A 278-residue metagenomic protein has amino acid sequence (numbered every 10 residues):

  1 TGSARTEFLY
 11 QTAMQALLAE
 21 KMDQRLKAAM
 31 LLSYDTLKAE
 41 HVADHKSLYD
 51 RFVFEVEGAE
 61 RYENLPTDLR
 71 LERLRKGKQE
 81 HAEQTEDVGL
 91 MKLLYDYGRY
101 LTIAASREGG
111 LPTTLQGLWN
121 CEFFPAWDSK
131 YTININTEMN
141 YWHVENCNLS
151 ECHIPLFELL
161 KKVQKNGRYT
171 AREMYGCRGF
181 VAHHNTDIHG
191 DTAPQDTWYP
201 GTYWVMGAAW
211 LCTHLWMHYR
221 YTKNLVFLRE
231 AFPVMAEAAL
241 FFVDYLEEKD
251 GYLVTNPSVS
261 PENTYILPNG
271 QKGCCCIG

Functional and structural regions predicted by a protein language model:
T1-Y131, S150-I154, L160-T170: Acidic/polar, glycine-enriched structural segments that form the non-catalytic walls/loops of the carbohydrate-binding
T6-M14, L18, T114-K130, R178-L228 (+1 more regions): The feature captures the catalytic groove of carbohydrate-active enzymes
Q84-M91, I133, T137, N146-H153 (+4 more regions): Solvent-exposed, acidic/flexible segments
L90, S129-S150, V163, T264-G278: Extended ligand-binding clefts on enzyme/binding-domain cores
K92-D96, E138, I154, A209 (+3 more regions): A structural signal for well-ordered alpha-helical segments within the folded catalytic domains of diverse enzymes
L101-I103, M139-S150, W210-K223, F241: Well-ordered alpha-helical scaffold segments within catalytic/enzyme domains
L101-T102, Q164, M235-F242: Alpha-helical transition-metal enzyme core signature, strongest for iron centers
Q164-R168, E173-F180, D187: C-terminal catalytic domain of photolyase/cryptochrome flavoproteins, centering on the FAD-binding pocket
